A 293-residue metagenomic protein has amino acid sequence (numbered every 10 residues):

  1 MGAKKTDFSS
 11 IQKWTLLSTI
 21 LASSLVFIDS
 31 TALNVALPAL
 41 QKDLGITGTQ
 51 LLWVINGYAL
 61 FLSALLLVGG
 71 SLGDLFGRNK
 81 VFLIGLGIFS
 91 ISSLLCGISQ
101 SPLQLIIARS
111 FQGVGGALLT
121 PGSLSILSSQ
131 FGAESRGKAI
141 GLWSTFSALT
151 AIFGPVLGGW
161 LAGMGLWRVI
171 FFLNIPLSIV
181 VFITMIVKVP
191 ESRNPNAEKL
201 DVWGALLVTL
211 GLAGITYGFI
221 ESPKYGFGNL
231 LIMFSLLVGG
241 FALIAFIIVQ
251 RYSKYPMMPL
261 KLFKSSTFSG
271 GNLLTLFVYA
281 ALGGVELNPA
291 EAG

Functional and structural regions predicted by a protein language model:
G2-V187: Transmembrane-helix bundle of Major Facilitator Superfamily
K4-Q12, G97, A197-K199, Y225 (+1 more regions): Helix-boundary and loop/linker segments of multi-pass membrane transporters
W14-S24, I28, L33-V35, G48 (+5 more regions): 12-transmembrane solute porter fold
G73-D74, R78-K80, R136-G137, N194-L200 (+2 more regions): Interfacial helix-loop-helix linkers and transmembrane-helix boundary segments in multi-pass membrane proteins
I84, R136-L149, A197-L207, I232 (+1 more regions): Cytoplasmic-side transmembrane-helix entry/capping segments in multi-pass membrane proteins
P102, L166, E191-E198, S222-G228: Membrane-interface helix caps and helix-loop-helix hairpins in membrane proteins
I126, W160, K188, V249 (+1 more regions): A residue-level signal for alpha-helical anchor/packing sites in multi-pass solute transporters
I175-N194, T209-E221, V238-S253: C-terminal membrane-cytosol helix-exit motif in multi-pass small-molecule transporters
